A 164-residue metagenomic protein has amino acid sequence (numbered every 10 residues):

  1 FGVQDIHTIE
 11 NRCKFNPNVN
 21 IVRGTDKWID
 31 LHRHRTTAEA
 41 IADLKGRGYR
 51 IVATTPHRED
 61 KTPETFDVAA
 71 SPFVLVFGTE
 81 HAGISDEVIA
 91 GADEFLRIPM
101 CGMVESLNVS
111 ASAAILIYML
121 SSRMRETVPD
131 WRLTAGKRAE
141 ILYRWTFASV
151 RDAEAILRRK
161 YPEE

Functional and structural regions predicted by a protein language model:
F1-E164: Post-transcriptional modification and biogenesis factors for structured RNAs of the translation apparatus
